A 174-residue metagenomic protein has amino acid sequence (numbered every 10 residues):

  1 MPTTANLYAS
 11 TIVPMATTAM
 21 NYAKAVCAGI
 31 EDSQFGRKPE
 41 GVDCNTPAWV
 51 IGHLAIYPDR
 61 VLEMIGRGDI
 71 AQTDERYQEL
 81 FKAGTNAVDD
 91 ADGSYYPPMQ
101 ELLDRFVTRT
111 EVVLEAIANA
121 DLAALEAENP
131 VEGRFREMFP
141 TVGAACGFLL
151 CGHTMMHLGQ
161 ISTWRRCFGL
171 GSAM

Functional and structural regions predicted by a protein language model:
M1-P14, D92-S94: Short, charged, low-complexity loops and linkers
A9, V13-K24, Q34-A87, N129-M174: Short, contiguous alpha-helical
G84-A127, A145-L150: Acidic/histidine-rich alpha-helical segments that form the ligand environment of transition-metal centers
